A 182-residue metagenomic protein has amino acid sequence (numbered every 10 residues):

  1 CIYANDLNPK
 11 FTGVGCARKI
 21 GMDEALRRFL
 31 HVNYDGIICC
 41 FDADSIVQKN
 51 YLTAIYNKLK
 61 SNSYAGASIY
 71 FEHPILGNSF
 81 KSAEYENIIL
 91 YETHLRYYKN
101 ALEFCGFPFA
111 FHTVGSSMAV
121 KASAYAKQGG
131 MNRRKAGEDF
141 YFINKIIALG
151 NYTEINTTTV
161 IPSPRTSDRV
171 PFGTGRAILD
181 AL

Functional and structural regions predicted by a protein language model:
C1-D35: Active-site-proximal specificity loops/subdomain of glycosyltransferases
V32-G36, F41-K58: Acidic donor-binding/catalytic loop of UDP-sugar-dependent glycosyltransferases, especially processive GT2
K49-I88: Conserved donor NDP-sugar-binding/catalytic core segment of glycosyltransferases
K99-A119: A recurrent flexible, glycine/aromatic-enriched loop bordering the glycosyltransferase active site that acts as
R134, I146-I161: Catalytic donor-sugar/metal-binding loop of nucleotide-sugar-dependent glycosyltransferases
R134-Y141: Acidic donor-binding loop at a coil-to-helix junction in glycosyltransferase catalytic cores that engages
I155-T174: Active-site donor/metal-binding and catalytic loop motifs of nucleotide-sugar-dependent glycosylation enzymes
L179-L182: Terminal low-complexity segments of carbohydrate-biosynthetic enzymes
